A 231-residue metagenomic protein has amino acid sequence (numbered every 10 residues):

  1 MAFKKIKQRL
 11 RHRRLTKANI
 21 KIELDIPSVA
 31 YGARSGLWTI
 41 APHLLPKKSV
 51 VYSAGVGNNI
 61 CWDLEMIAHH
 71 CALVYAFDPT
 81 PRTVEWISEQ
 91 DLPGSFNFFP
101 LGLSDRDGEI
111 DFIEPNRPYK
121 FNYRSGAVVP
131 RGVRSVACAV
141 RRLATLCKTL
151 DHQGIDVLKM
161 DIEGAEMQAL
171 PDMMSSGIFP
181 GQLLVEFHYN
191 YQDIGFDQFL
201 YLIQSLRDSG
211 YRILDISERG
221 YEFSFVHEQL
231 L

Functional and structural regions predicted by a protein language model:
M1-L231: Phosphate/nucleotide-binding beta-alpha loop and adjacent structural elements of enzyme active sites
